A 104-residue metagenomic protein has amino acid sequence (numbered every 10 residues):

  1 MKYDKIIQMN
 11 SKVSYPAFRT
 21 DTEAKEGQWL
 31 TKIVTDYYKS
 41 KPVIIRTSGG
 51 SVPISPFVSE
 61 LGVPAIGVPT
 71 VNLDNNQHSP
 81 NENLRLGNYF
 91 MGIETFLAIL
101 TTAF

Functional and structural regions predicted by a protein language model:
Y3-F104: An extended, acidic, His-containing surface patch that forms the Zn2+-binding/catalytic region of metallohydrolases
